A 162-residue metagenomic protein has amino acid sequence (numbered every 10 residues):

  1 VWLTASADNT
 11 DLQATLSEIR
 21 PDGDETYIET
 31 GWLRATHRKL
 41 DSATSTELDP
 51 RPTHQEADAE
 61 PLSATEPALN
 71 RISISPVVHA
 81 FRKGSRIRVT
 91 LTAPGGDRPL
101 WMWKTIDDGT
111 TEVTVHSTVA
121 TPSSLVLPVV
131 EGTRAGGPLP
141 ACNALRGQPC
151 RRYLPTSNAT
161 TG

Functional and structural regions predicted by a protein language model:
W2-G162: Glycine/threonine-rich phosphate-binding loop and adjacent beta-strand/alpha-helix elements that clamp
